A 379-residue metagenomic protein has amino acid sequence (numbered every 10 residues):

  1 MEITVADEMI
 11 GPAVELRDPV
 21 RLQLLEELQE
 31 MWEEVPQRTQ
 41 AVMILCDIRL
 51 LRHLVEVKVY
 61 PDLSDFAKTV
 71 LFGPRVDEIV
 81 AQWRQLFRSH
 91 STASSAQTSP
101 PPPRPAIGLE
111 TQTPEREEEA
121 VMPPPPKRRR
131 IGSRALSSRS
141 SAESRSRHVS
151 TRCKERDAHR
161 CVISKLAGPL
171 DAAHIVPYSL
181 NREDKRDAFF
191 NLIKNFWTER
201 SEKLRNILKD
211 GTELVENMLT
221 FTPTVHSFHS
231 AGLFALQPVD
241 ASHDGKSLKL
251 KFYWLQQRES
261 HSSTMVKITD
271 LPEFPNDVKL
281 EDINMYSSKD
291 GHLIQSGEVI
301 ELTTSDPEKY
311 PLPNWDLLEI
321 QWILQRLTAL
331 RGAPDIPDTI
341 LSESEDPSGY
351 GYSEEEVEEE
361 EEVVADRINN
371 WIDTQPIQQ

Functional and structural regions predicted by a protein language model:
M1-P169, Y178-N195, L233-Q379: Mixed-charge, low-complexity interaction segments
C153, L170, T198-P238: Short Cys/His-centered divalent metal-binding micro-motifs
A173-I175: Catalytic histidine site
